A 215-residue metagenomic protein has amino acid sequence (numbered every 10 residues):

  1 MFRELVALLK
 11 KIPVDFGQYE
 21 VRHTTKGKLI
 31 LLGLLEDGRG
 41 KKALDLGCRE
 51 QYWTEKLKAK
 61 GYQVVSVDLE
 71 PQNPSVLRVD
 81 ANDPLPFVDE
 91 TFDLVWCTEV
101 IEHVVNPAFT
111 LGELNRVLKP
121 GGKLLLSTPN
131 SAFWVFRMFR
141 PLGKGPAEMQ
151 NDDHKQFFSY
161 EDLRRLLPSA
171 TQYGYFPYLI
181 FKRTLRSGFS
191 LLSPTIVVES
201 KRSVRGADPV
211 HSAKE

Functional and structural regions predicted by a protein language model:
M1-V88, L94-W96, A108-L111, L126 (+5 more regions): Conserved N-terminal segment of class I S-adenosyl-L-methionine
T98-H103: Short catalytic micro-motifs in class I SAM-dependent methyltransferases
V105, K119, P168: Short conserved AdoMet
N106-P107, R137-M138: Conserved catalytic-core motifs of eukaryotic protein kinase domains, centered on the activation segment
A108-P120: A short glycine-rich, Lys/Arg-flanked "PGG" loop and its adjoining helix->strand segment in the class I
G122-T128: Conserved beta-strand signature within the Rossmann-like core of class I S-adenosyl-L-methionine
N130-W134: Short "lid" loop at the C-terminus of a central beta-strand within the Rossmann-like core of SAM-dependent
